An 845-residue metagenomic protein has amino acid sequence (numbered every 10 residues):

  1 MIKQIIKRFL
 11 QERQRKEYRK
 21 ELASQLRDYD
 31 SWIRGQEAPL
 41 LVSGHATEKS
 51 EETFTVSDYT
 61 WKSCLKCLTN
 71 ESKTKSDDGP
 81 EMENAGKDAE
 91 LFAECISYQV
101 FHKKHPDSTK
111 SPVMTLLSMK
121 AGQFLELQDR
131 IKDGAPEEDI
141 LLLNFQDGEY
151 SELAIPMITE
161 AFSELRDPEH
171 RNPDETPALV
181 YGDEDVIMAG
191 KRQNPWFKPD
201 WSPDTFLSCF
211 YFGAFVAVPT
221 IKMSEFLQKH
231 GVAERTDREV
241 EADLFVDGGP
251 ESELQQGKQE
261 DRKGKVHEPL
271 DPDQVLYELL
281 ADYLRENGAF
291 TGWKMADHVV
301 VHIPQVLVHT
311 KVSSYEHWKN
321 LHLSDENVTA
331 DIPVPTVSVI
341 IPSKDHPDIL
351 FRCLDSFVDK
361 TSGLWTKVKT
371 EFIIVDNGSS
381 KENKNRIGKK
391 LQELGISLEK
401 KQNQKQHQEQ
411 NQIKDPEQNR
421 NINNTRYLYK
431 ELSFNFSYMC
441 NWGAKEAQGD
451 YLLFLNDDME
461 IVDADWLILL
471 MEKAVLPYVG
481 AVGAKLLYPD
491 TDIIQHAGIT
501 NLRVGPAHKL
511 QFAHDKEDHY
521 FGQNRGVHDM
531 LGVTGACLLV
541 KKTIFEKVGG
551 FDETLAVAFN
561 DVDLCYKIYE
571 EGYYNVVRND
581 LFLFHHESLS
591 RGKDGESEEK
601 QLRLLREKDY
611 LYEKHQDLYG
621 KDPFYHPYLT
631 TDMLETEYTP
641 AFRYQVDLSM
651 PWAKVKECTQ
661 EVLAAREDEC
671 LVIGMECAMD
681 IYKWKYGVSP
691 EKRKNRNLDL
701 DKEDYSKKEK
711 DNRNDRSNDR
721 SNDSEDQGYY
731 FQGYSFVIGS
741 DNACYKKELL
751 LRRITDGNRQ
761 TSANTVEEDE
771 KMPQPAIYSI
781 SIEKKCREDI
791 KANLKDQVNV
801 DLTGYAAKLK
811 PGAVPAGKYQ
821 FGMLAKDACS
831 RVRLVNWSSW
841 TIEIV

Functional and structural regions predicted by a protein language model:
Q4-E71, D88-D107, F290, S314-V337 (+5 more regions): C-terminal, non-catalytic tails of nucleotide-sugar-dependent glycosyltransferases
S50, G148, F642-D704, D723-V845: Basic, ligand-binding patches in group-transfer machinery, especially extracytoplasmic/periplasmic segments
K120-D133, K430-A447: Glycine-rich, basic loop-to-helix element that forms the pyrophosphate-binding segment of sugar-nucleotide handling
I140-L141, L452: Short aromatic/hydrophobic "clamp" motif used to bind/position activated sugar donors
Q146-Y150, S356, I374-I387, L432 (+1 more regions): A conserved acidic beta->alpha catalytic loop
L153-P195, D297, M459, D463-R503: Conserved donor NDP-sugar-binding/catalytic core segment of glycosyltransferases
Q193-M223, Y438, L502-T543: A recurrent flexible, glycine/aromatic-enriched loop bordering the glycosyltransferase active site that acts as
R235-G248, H267-P304, W466-L470, D529-G549 (+1 more regions): A short, conserved alpha-helix in the catalytic core of glycosyltransferases
